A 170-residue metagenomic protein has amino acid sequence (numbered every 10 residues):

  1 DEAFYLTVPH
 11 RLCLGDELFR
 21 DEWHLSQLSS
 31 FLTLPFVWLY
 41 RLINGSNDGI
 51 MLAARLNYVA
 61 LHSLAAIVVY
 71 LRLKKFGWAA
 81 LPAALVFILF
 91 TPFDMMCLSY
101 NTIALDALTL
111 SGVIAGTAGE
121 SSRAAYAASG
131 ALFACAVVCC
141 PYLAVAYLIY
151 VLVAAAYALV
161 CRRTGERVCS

Functional and structural regions predicted by a protein language model:
F4-H10, D21-G45, L52, A136: Short hydrophobic/aromatic helix or loop-helix immediately within or flanking a transmembrane segment in polytopic
S29, T33-Y40, L52-V68, A104-A107: Transmembrane alpha-helices of multi-pass, membrane-embedded glycan-processing enzymes that use lipid-linked
L64-L89, A124: Transmembrane-helix signature of polytopic, membrane-embedded enzymes that assemble or transfer cell-envelope glycans
P92, A125-L152: Membrane-interface alpha helices of multi-pass inner-membrane proteins
M96-L105: Short acidic/glycine- and proline-prone juxtamembrane loop motifs at membrane-interface regions of multi-pass membrane
T109-A136, T164-C169: Short hydrophobic alpha-helices at membrane interfaces in multi-pass membrane enzymes
A146-S170: Perimembrane helix-loop-helix junctions
